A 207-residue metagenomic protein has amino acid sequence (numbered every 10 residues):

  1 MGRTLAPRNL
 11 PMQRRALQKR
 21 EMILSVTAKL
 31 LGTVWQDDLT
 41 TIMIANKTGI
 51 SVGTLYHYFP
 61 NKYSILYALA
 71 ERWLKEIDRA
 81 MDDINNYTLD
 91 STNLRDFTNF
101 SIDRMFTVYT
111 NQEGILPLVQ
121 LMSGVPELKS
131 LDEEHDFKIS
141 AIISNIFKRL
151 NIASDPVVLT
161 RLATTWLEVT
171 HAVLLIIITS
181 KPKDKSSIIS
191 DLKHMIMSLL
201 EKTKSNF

Functional and structural regions predicted by a protein language model:
M1-Q18, T179, K204-F207: N-terminal intrinsically disordered/low-complexity leader segments
A16-T27, I44, L69-A80: Generic hydrophobic, amphipathic alpha-helix propensity
M22, L30-S64, A68: Helix-turn-helix
L66-W73, V119, H135: Alpha-helical DNA-contacting segments of helix-turn-helix folds
A68, D82-T110, W166: Hydrophobic alpha-helical connector segments
T88-S91, E113-L116, D136-A163, T203-K204: Hydrophobic alpha-helical bundle segments that form small-molecule/ligand-binding pockets
S91, R95-D96, T110-I139: Short secondary-structure transition hinges
K129, R149-M195, F207: Hydrophobic/aromatic-rich alpha-helical bundle segments in the mid-to-C-terminal region
